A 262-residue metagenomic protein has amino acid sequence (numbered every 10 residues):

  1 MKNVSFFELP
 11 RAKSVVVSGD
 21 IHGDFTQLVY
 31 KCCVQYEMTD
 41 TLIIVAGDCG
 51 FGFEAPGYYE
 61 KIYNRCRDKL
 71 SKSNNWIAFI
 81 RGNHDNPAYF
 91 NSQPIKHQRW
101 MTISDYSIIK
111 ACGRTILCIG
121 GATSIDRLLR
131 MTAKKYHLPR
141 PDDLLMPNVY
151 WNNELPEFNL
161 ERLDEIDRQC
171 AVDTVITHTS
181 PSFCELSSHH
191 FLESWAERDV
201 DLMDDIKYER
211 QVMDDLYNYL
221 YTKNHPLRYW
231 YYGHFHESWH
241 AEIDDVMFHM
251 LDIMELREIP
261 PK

Functional and structural regions predicted by a protein language model:
M1-E8: A short, compositionally biased domain-edge/stem linker segment
K2, S18, G23-C112, W195-A196 (+2 more regions): Core catalytic region of metal-dependent phosphoesterases/phosphodiesterases, especially metallo-beta-lactamase-like
L9, K110-C112, D215-K223, F235-K262: Binuclear metal-dependent phosphoesterase catalytic core
R11-V16: Extreme N-terminal starter segment of soluble prokaryotic enzymes
V17-G19, I43-D48, W76-H84, T102-S104 (+4 more regions): Active-site neighborhood of phospho(di)ester-bond hydrolases with catalytic His/Asp-centered motifs
D24-T26, G52-E54, N86-F90, I109-A111 (+4 more regions): Short catalytic/ligand-binding loop motif for oxyanion handling, primarily in non-cytosolic enzymes, centered on
V29-C33, I62-S71, I77, L163-D167 (+2 more regions): Short amphipathic alpha-helical segments and helix-helix/interface helices
R114-Q211: Active-site-proximal loop/helix segment associated with metal-binding centers of metalloenzymes
